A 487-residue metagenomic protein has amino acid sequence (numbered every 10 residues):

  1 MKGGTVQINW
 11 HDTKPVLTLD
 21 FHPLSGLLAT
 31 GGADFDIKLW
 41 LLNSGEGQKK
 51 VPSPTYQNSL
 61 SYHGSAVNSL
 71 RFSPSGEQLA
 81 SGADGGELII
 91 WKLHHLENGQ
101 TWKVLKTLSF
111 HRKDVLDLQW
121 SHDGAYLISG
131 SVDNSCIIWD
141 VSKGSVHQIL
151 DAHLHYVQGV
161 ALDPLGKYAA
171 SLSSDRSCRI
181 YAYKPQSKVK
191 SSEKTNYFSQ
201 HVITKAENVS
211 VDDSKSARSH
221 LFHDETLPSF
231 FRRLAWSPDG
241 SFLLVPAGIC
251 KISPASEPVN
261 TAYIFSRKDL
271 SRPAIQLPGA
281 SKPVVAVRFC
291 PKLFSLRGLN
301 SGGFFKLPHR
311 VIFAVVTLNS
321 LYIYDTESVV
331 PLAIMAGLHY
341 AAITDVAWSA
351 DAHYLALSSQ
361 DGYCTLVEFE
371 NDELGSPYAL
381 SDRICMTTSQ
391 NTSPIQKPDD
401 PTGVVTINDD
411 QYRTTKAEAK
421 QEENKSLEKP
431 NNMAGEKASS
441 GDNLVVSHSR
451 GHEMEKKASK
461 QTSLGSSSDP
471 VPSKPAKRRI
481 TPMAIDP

Functional and structural regions predicted by a protein language model:
N9-V16, L60-V67, L108-V115, D151-V157 (+7 more regions): WD40/WD-repeat beta-propeller blade N-cap
P15, L24, Y56, H63-A66 (+13 more regions): WD40/WD-repeat beta-propeller blade-loop signature
L19, I37-L42, L88-L93, G130 (+8 more regions): WD40-repeat beta-propellers
L19-S25, L70-G76, Q119-G124, A161-K167 (+5 more regions): Loop/turn segments within WD40 beta-propeller blades
S25-A29, G76-A80, K106, G124-I128 (+9 more regions): Structural hallmark of WD40 beta-propellers
T30-D34, L41, S75, S81-G85 (+8 more regions): Conserved strand-to-loop turn within each blade of WD40 beta-propeller repeats
D213-H220, D224-T226, A247, A286-P308 (+1 more regions): Long, intrinsically disordered, low-complexity acidic/Ser/Thr/Pro-rich regions that flank or link folded repeat-rich
F222, P273-F294, V330-A350, D382-N391: Conserved blade-ending motifs and adjacent loop-strand segments that build the rim/top face of beta-propeller domains
